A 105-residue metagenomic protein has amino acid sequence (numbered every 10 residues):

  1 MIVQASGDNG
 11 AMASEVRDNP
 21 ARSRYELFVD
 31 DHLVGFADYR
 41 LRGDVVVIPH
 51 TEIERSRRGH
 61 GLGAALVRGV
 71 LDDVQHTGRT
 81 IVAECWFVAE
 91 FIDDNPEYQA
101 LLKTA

Functional and structural regions predicted by a protein language model:
M1-A11: Short, Lys/Arg-enriched N-terminal segments with co-localized hydrophobic residues within the first ~10-30 amino acids
N19-A21, R42: Structural motif
R24-V34: Conserved beta-hairpin
E26, V45-V47: General beta-strand recognition
H32-R40, V47: Conserved beta-strand in the GNAT
T51-R58: A short, internal acetyl-CoA/4′-phosphopantetheine-binding micro-motif in the GNAT/acyltransferase core
G59-V70: Conserved acetyl-CoA-binding loop-helix of GNAT-fold acetyltransferases
D72-A105: C-terminal structural segments of small proteins and small subunits
